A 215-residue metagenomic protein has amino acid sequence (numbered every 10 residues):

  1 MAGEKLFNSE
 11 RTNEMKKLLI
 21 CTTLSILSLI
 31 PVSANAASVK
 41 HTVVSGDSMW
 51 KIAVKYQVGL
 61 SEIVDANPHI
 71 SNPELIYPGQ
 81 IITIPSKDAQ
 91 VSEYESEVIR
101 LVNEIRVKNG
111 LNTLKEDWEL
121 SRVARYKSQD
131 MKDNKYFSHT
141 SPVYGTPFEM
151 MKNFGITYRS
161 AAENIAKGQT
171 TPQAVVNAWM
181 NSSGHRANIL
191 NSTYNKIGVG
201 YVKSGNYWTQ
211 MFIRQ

Functional and structural regions predicted by a protein language model:
M1-A37: Sec-dependent N-terminal signal peptides of Gram-positive bacterial secreted proteins and lipoproteins
V39-T42, K51, K55, G59-Q90: Extracellular LysM carbohydrate-binding repeats and other cell-envelope/extracellular binding modules
L60, V107-G110, I156, A161 (+2 more regions): Loop/turn elements at helix/coil->beta-strand transitions in domains of secreted/extracellular proteins
P73, N109-R122, K135-V143, A162 (+1 more regions): Surface-exposed patches in mature extracellular/periplasmic domains of secreted proteins
V91-M131: A short alpha-helix/helix-coil micro-patch that ends at or immediately precedes a cysteine
V123-T170, I189: Short, surface-exposed glycine/acidic/tryptophan-bearing loops
E163-Q215: Disulfide-stabilized extracellular recognition modules
